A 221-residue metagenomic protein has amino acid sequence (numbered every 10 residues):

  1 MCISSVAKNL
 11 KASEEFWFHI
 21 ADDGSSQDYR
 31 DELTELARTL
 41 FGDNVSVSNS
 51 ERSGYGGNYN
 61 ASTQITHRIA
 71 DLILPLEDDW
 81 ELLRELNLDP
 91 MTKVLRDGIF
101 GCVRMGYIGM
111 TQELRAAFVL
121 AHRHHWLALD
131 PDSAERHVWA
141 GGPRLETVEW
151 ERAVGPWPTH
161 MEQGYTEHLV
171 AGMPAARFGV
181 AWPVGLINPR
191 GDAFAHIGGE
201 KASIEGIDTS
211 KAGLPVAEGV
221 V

Functional and structural regions predicted by a protein language model:
V6-V47: Acidic donor-binding segment of Leloir-type glycosyltransferases
S50-Y59, L83: A short, glycine-/small-residue-rich helix N-cap motif at loop->alpha-helix starts within glycosyltransferase
N60-L72: Active-site nucleotide-sugar/metal-binding loop of Leloir-type enzymes
A70-E81: Short beta-strand-to-loop acidic/aromatic patch adjacent to the donor-nucleotide binding site
E85-M105: Conserved donor-nucleotide/metal-binding helix-loop-beta segment in metal-dependent transferases, i.e., the alpha-helix
V103-A117: Short beta-strand-to-loop element that shapes/binds the nucleotide-sugar donor at the catalytic cleft/hinge
M110, W126-E146: A recurrent flexible, glycine/aromatic-enriched loop bordering the glycosyltransferase active site that acts as
V138-W139, P143-E149, A153-V221: C-terminal catalytic/acceptor-binding lobe
